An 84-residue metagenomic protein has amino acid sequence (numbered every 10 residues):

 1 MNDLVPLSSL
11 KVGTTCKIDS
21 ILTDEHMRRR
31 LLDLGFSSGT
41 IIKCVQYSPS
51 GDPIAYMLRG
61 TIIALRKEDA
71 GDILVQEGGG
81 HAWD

Functional and structural regions predicted by a protein language model:
M1-D19, V75, G79-D84: SH3-family beta-barrel domains
L4-L7, R28, I62, A70-D72: Generic secondary-structure boundary/loop-capping signal
V12, C16-A64: Amphipathic, hydrophobic secondary-structure cores in small proteins
A55-D84: C-terminal structural segments of small proteins and small subunits
